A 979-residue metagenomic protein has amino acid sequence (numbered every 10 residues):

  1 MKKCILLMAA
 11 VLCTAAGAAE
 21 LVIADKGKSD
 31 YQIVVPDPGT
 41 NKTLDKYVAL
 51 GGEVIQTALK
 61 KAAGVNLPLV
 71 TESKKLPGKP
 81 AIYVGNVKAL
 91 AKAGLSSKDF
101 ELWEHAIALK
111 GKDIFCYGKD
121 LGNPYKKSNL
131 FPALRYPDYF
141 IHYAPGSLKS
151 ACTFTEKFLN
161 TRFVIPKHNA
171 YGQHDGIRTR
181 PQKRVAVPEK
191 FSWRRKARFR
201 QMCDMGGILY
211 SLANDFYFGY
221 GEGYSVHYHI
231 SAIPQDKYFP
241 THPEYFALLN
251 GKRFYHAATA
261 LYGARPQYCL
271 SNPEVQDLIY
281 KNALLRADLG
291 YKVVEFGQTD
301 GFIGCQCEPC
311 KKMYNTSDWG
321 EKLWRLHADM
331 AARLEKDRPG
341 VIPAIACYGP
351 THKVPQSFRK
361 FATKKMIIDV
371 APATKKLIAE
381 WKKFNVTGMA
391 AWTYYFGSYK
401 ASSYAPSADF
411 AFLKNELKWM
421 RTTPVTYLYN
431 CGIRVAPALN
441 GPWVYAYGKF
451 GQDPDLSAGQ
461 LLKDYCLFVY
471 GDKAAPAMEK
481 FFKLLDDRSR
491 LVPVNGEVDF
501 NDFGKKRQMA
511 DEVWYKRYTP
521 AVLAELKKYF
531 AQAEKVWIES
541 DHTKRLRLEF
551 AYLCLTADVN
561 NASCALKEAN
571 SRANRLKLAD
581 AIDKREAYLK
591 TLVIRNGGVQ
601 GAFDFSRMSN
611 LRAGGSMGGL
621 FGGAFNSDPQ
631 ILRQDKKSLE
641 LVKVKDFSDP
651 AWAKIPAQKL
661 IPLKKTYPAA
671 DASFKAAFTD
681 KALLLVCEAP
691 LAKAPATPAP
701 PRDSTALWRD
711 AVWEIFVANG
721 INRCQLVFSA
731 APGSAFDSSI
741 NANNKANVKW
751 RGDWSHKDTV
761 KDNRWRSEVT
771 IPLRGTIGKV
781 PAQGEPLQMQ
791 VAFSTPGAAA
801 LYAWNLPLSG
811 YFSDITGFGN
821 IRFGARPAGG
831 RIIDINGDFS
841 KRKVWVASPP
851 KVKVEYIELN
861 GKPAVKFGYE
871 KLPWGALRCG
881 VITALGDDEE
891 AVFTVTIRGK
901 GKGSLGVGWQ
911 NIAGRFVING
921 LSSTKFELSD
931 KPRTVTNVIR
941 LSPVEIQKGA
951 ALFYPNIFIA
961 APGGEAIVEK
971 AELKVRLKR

Functional and structural regions predicted by a protein language model:
A16-A106, K183-V187: Acidic, contiguous N-terminal accessory segments
L50-V54, A58, F100-E295, T299-W324 (+5 more regions): Feature activates predominantly on carbohydrate-active enzymes
L270-D277, V370, K376-L484, L491-V492: Structured mid-domain segments that build the active-site/substrate or prosthetic-cofactor binding neighborhood
G451-R633, D887: Catalytic domains of carbohydrate-active enzymes that cleave complex glycans
Q630-G830, R976-K978: Structural preference for beta-rich elements and adjacent junctions enriched in aromatics
L683, K853-W874: Short carbohydrate-recognition loop motifs
G784-A792, T936-E969: Extracellular beta-strand ligand-recognition surfaces/modules
W874, D887, T896-P943: Extracellular ligand-binding interfaces
